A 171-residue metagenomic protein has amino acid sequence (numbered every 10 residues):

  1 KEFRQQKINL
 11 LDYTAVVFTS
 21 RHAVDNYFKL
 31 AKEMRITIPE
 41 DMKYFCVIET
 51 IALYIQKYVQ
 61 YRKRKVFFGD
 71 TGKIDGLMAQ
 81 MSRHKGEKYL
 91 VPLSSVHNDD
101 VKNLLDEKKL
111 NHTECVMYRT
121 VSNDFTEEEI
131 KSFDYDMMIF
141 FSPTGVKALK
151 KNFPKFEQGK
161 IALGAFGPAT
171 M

Functional and structural regions predicted by a protein language model:
K1-M171: Conserved beta-alpha
